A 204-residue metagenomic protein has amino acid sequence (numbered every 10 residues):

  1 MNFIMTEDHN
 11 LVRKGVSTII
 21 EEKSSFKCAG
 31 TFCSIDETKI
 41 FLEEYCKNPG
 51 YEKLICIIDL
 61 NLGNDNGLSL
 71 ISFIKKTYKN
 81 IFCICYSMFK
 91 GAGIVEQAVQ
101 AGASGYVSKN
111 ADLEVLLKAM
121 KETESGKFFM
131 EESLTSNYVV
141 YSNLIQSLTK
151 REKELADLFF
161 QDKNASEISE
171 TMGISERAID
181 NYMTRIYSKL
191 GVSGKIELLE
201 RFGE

Functional and structural regions predicted by a protein language model:
T31-I55: Acidic, metal-coordinating helix/loop segments flanking the phosphotransfer/catalytic sites of two-component signaling
S34, N66-S69: Acidic catalytic/metal-coordinating carboxylates
I57-N61, K109: Active-site residues of response regulator receiver
L68-N80: Short amphipathic alpha-helix used as the core "switch/output" element in two-component signaling
V95-V99, G105-K150: Short, flexible helix-to-coil linker/hinge segments that flank and couple to helix-turn-helix
V139-A178: Helix-turn-helix DNA-binding segment
T184-E204: Basic, Lys/Arg-enriched C-terminal extension of HTH/homeodomain DNA-binding domains
